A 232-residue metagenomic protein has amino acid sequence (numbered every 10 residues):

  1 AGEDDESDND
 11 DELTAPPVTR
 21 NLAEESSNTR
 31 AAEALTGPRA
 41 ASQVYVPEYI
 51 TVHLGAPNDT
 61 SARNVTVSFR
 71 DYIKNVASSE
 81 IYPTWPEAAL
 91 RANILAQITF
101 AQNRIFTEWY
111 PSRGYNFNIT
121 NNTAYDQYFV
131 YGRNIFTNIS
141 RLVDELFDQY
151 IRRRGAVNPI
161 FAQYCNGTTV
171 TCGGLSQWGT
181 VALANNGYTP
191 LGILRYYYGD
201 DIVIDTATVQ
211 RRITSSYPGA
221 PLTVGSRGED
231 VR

Functional and structural regions predicted by a protein language model:
A1-R232: Conserved, single-site charged/polar hotspot
